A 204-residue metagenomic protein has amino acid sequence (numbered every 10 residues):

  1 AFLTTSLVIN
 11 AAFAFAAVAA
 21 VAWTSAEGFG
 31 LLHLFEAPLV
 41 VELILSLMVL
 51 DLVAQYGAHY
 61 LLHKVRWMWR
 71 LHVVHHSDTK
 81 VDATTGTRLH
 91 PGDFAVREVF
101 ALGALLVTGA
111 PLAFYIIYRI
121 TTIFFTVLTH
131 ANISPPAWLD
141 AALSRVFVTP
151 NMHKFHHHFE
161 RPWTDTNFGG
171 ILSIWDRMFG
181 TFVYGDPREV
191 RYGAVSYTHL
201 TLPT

Functional and structural regions predicted by a protein language model:
F2-V18, W23, L32-H33, A37-R191: Membrane-embedded catalytic scaffold of the fatty acid hydroxylase/desaturase
G193-V195: A hydrophobic, small-residue-rich beta->alpha segment in the mid-to-C-terminal subdomain of diverse proteins
T198-T204: Conserved small/polar residues in nucleotide/adenosyl-binding loops
